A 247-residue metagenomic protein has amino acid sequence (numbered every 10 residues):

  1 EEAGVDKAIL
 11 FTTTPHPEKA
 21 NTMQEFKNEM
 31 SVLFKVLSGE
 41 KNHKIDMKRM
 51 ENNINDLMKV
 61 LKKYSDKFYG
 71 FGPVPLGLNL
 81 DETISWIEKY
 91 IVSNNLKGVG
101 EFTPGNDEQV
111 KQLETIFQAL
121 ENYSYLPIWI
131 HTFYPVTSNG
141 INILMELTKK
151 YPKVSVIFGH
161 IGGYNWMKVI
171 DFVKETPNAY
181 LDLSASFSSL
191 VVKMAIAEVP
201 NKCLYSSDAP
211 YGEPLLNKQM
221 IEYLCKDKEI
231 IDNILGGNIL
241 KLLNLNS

Functional and structural regions predicted by a protein language model:
E1-K7, F11, N122, K202 (+1 more regions): Mid-to-C-terminal alpha-helical segments outside catalytic/metal-binding sites
K7-K27: Short, solvent-exposed beta-strand-terminating loops
F11, F102, S206: Conserved residues at the C-terminal ends of beta-strands
H16-A20, L78-D81, E108-Q109, G212-P214: Short catalytic/ligand-binding loop motif for oxyanion handling, primarily in non-cytosolic enzymes, centered on
E25-W129, P135: Active-site gating/metal-coordination segments in enzymes
E51-N55, S138-I141, L215-K218: Short, surface-exposed alpha-helical segments at coil->helix boundaries
L57, Y90, V99, L120 (+5 more regions): Conserved, mostly hydrophobic/aromatic
K97-G98, G105-L204: Catalytic pocket-lining loop regions of alpha/beta-barrel enzymes, especially the amidohydrolase/enolase/GH5 lineages
